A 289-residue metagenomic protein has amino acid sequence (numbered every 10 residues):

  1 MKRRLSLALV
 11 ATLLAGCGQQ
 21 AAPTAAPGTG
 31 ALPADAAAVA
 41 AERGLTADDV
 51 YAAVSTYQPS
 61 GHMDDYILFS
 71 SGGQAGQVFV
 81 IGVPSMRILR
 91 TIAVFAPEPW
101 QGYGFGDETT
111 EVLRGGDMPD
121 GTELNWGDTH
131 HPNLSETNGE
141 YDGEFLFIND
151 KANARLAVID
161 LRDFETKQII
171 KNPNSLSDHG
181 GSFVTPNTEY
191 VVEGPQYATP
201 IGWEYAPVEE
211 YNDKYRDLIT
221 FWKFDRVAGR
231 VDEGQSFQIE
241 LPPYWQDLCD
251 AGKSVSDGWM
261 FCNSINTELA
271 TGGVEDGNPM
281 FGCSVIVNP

Functional and structural regions predicted by a protein language model:
L13-G16: C-terminal motif of bacterial Sec signal peptides marking the signal peptidase cleavage site
G18-A26: Bacterial lipoprotein signal-peptidase II cleavage site
R43-D48, R87-I92, D120-W126, E165-K171 (+1 more regions): A short beta-strand motif characteristic of beta-propeller blades
Y51-Q58, E98-G106, E123-N138, N174-P186 (+1 more regions): Repeated scaffold domains used in trafficking and secretory/extracellular systems, primarily beta-propellers
S55-D65, H131-N133, G143, E193-R216 (+1 more regions): Short, conserved, GDST-rich strand-edge loop motifs in beta-rich repeat architectures
D64-Y66, G143-F145, N187-E189, S256-G258: Short coil/turn segments that connect the beta-strands within blades of beta-propeller domains
S71-D117, I148-P173, R226-R230: Beta-propeller domains
V78, A154-A157, P200-I201, I219 (+1 more regions): Structural signal for beta-propeller blades
